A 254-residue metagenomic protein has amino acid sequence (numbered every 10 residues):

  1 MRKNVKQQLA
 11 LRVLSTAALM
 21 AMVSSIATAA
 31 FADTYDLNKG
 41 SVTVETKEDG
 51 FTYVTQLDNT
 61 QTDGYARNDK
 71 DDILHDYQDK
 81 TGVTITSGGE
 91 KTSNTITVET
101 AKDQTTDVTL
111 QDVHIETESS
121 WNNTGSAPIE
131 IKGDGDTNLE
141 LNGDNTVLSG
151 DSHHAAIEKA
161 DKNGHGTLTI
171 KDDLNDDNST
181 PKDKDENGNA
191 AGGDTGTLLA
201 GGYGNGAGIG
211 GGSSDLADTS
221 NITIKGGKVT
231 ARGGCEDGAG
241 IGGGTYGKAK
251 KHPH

Functional and structural regions predicted by a protein language model:
M1-L19: Bacterial Sec-dependent N-terminal signal peptides
T16, A27-H254: A composition-driven surface/loop motif
